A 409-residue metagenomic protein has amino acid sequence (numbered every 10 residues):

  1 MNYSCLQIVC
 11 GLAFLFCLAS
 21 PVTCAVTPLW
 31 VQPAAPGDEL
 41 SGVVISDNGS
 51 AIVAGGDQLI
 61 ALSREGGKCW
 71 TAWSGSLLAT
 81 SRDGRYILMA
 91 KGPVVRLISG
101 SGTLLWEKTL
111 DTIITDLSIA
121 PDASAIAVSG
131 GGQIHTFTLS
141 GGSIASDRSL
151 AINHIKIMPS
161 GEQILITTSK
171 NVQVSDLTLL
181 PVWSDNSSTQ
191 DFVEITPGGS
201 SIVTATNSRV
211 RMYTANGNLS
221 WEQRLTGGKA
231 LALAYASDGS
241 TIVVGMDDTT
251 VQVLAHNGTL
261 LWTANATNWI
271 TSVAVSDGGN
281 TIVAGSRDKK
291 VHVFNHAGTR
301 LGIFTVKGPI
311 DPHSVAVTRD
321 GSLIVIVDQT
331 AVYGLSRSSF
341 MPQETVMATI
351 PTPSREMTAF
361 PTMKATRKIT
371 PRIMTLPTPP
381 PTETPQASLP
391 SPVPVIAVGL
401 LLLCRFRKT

Functional and structural regions predicted by a protein language model:
P28-A34, G67-A72, T103-K108, G142-R148 (+4 more regions): A short beta-strand motif characteristic of beta-propeller blades
V43, L78-T80, L117, I155 (+4 more regions): Hydrophobic core register within WD40 beta-propeller blades
I45-N48, R82-D83, P121-D122, P159-S160 (+4 more regions): Residue-level detector of Asp-centered blade-edge/turn motifs that repeat once per structural unit in beta-propeller
A51-I52, I87, I126, I164 (+4 more regions): Hydrophobic beta-strand positions that form the internal "hydrophobic ladder" of WD40/Gbeta-like beta-propeller blades
F304-A348: Blade-level signature of beta-propeller repeat domains, shared across WD40, Kelch, NHL, RCC1 and BNR/Asp-box propellers
S339-P385: C-terminal low-complexity, Ser/Thr- and acidic/Pro-rich disordered "stalk" regions positioned immediately N-terminal
S391-R407: A cross-kingdom C-terminal cell-surface attachment/processing module
